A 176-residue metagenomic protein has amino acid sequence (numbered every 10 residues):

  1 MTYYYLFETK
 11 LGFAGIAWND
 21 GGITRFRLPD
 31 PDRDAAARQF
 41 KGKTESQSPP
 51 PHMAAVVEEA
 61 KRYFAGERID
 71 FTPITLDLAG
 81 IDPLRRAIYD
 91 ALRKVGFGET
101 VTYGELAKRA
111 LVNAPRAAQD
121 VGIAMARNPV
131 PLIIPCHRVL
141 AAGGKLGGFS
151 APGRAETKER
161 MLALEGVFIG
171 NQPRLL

Functional and structural regions predicted by a protein language model:
M1-A114, L164-L176: Basic nucleic-acid-binding alpha-helical/helix-turn surface characteristic of O6-alkylguanine DNA
L11-A14, A65, F97, V121 (+1 more regions): Short glycine-rich loop/turn motifs that provide flexible caps or phosphate-binding loops at active sites
P115-P131: Regulatory, non-catalytic segments
I133-V139: Short Lys/Arg-enriched helix C-cap and helix-to-coil transition segments that create basic nucleic-acid-contact patches
A142-L176: …primarily DNA-binding HTH/wHTH and HhH modules…
